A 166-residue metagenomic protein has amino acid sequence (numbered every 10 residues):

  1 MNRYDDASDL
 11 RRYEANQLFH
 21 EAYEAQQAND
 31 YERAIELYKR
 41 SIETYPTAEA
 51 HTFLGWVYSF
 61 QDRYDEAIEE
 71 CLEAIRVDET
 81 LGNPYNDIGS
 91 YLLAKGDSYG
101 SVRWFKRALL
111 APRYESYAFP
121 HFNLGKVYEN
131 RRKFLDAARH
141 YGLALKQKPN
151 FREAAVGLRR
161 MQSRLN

Functional and structural regions predicted by a protein language model:
L10, E43-T44, V77, A111-R113 (+1 more regions): Structural marker of alpha-solenoid helical repeat scaffolds
R11-E49, F53, F60: Alpha-helical segment of the N-proximal tetratricopeptide repeat
E14, T47-A48, L81, E115-Y117 (+1 more regions): Residue-level recognition of tetratricopeptide repeat
A28-L37, Q61-E73, K95-L110, F119 (+2 more regions): Structural signature of tandem alpha-helical TPR/SEL1-like repeats, specifically the intra-repeat loop/turn
A50-H51, P84, A118-P120, A154: TPR alpha-solenoid repeat register
